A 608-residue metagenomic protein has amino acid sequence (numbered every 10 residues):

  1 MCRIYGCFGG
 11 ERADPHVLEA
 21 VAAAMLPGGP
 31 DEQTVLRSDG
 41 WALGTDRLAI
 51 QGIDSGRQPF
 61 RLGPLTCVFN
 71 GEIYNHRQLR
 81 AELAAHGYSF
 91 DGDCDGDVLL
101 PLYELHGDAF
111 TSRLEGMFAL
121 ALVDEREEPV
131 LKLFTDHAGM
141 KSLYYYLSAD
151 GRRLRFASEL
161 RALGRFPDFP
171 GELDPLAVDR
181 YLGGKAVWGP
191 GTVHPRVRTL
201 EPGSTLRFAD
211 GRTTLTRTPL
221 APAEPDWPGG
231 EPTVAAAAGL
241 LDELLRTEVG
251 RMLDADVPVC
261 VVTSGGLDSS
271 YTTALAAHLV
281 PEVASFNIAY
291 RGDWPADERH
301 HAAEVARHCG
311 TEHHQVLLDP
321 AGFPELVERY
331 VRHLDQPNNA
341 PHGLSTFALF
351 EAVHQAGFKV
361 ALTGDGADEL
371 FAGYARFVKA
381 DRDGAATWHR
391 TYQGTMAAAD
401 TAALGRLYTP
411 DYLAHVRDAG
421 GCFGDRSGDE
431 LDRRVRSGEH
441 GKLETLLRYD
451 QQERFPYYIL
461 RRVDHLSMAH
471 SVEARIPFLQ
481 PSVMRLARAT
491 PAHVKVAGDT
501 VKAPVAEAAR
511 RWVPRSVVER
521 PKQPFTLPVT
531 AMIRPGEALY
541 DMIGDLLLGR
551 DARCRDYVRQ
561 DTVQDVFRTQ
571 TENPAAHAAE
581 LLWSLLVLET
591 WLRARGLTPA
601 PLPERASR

Functional and structural regions predicted by a protein language model:
M1, E19, R165, D174 (+6 more regions): Adenosyl-5′-phosphate
M1-L334, T346, R510-R511, S516 (+7 more regions): Cysteine-centered catalytic environments shared across enzyme families
T263, G364, F455: Conserved S/T- and glycine-rich ATP-binding loop of Class I adenylate-forming
G265, G366, Q523-L527: A glycine-rich phosphate-binding loop feature that marks nucleotide/adenosyl-phosphate handling sites
E328-R332, Q355, R376-K379, M532-P535: Short low-complexity, flexible loop/linker segments enriched in glycine and/or proline with clustered acidic
N338-A340: Acceptor-substrate binding/catalytic loop of class I
F358-Y374: Short acidic/histidine-rich active-site segments
L370-M396: A mobile, often basic/glycine-rich helix-loop segment that functions as the active-site lid/recognition loop
